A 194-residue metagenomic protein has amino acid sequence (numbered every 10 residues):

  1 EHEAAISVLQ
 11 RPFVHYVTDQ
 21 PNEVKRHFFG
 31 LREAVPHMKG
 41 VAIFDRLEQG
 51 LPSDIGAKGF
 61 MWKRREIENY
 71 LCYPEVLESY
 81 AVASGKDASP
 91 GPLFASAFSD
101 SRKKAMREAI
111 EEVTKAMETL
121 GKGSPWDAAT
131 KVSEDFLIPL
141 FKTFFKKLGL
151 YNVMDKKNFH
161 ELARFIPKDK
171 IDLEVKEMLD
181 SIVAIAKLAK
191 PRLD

Functional and structural regions predicted by a protein language model:
E1, F28, A97-S101, I110 (+1 more regions): Generic hydrophobic, helix-prone segments enriched in Leu/Val/Ile
E1-E66: Conserved helicase/translocase motor-coupling segment
E1-H2, K25, D45, R102 (+3 more regions): Alpha-helix initiation/capping motif
F13-Q20, G56, F60, F98 (+5 more regions): Generic alpha-helical structural element
N22, R26-F29, R65, E75 (+6 more regions): Generic alpha-helical secondary structure signal
H37-M38, I43-L137: Activity-critical C-terminal alpha-helical subdomain
M117-D194: Extended, basic/helix-rich recognition subdomains
